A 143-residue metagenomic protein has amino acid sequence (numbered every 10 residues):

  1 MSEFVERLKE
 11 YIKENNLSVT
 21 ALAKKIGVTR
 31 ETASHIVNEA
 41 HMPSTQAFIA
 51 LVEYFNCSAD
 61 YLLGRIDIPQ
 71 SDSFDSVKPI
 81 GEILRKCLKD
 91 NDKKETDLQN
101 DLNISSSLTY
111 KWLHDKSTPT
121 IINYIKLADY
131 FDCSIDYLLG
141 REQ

Functional and structural regions predicted by a protein language model:
M1-L17, P69-K93: A short, Lys/Arg-rich alpha-helix, primarily the initiator
L8, L22-A23, A33, L62 (+3 more regions): Conserved hydrophobic/aromatic packing and binding residues within compact polymer-binding modules
L8, T45, L84, E95 (+2 more regions): Short, structured motif recognition centered on aromatic/hydrophobic residues
I12, A23, V52, L88 (+2 more regions): The alpha-helix within a helix-turn-helix
I12, V37, A47, F55 (+3 more regions): DNA major-groove recognition helix of helix-turn-helix
G27-M42, N103-P119, R141: Recognition helix of helix-turn-helix/homeodomain-like DNA-binding domains that insert into the DNA major groove
Q46-Y61, I122-Y137: DNA major-groove recognition helix of helix-turn-helix/homeodomain DNA-binding modules
